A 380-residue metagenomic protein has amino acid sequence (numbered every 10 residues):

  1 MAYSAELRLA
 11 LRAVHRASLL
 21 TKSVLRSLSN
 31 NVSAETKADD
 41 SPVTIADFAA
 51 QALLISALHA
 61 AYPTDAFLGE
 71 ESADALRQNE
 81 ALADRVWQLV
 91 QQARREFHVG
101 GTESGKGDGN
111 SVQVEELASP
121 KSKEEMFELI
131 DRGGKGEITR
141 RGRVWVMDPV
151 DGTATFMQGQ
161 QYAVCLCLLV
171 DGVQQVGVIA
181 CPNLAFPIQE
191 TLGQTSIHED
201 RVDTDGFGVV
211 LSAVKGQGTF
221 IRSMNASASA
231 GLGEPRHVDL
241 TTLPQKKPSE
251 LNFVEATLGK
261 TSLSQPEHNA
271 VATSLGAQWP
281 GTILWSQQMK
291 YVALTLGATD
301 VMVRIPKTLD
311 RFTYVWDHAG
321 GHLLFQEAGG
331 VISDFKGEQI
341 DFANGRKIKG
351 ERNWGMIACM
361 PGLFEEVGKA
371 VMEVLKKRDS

Functional and structural regions predicted by a protein language model:
M1-V150, N183-A185, N225, G362-L363 (+3 more regions): N-terminal subdomain of lithium-sensitive/metallo-dependent phosphomonoesterases centered on the IMPase/IPPase/PAP
A17, T21-V24, D47, L58 (+8 more regions): Residue-level signal for inorganic ion chemistry
T44-A60, A66, A154-C167, L275-L294 (+1 more regions): Generic detector of contiguous secondary-structure segments
E70, A180, I305: Conserved residues at the C-terminal ends of beta-strands
E71, P149-D151, L168-V170, Q217 (+2 more regions): Short, flexible loop/turn elements at secondary-structure junctions
E124-E128, R140-G208, V214: DPxDG-like acidic metal-binding loop motif
N183-F186, T191-S380: An extended, acidic
